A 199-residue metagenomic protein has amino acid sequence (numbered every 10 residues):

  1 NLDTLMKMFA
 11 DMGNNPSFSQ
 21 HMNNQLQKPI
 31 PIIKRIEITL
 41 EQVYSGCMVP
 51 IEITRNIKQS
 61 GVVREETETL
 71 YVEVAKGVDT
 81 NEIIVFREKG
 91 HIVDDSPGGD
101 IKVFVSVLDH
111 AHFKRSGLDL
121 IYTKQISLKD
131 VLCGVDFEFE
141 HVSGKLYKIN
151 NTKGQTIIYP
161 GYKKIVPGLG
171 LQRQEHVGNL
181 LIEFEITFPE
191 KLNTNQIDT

Functional and structural regions predicted by a protein language model:
N1-R64, Y71, D94: Post-J-domain flank of DnaJ/Hsp40 co-chaperones
I53-N56, R64-T199: Intrinsically disordered, low-complexity linker/assembly segments
